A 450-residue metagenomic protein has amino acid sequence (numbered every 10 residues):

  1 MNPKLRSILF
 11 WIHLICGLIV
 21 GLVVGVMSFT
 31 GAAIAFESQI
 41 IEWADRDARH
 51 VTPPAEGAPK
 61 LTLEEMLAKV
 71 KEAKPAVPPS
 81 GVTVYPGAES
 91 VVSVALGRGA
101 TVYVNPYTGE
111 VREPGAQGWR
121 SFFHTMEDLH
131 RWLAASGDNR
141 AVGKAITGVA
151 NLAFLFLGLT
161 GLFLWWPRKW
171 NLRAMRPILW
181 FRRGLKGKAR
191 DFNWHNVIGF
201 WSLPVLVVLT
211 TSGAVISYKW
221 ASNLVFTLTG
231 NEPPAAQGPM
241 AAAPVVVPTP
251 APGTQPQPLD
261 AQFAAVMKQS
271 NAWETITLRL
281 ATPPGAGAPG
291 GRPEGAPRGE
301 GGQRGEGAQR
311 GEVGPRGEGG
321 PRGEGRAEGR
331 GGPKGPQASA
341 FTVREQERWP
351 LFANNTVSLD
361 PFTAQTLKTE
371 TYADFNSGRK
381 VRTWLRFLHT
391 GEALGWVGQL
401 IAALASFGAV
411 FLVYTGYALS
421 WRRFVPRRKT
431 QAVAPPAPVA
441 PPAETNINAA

Functional and structural regions predicted by a protein language model:
M1-A450: Conserved histidines in hydrophobic membrane contexts and catalytic metal-binding motifs
